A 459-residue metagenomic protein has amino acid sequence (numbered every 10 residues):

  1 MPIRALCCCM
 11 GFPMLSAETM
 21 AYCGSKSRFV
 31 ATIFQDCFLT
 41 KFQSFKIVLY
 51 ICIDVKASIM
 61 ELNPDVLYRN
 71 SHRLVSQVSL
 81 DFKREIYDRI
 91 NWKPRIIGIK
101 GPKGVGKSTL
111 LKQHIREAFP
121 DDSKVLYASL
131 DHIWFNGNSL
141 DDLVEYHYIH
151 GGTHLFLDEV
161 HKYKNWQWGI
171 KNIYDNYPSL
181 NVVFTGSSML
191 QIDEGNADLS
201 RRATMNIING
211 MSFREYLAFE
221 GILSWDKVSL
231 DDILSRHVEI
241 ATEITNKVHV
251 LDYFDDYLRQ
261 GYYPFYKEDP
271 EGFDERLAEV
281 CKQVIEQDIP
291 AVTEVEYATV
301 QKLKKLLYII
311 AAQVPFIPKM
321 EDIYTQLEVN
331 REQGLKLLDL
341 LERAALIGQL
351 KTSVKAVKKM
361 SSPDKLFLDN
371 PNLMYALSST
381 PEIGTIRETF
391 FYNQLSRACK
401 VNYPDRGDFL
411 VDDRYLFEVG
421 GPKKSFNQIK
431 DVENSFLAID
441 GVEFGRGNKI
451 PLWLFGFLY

Functional and structural regions predicted by a protein language model:
T40, F45-Q77, E117, L130 (+2 more regions): A cross-kingdom feature that marks ATP-driven nucleic-acid transaction machinery
E61-L62, N70-S71, S187, D193-Q301 (+1 more regions): Interdomain motor-coupling "hinge/lid" segment immediately C-terminal to the ATP-binding subdomain of NTP-driven enzymes
V75-N91: Pre-Walker A adenine-sensing motif
I99: Hydrophobic anchor at the beta1->P-loop junction of P-loop NTPases
K107-S108: Conserved lysine of the Walker
S123-G151: Short glycine-rich substrate-engagement loop in P-loop NTPases that contacts/grips substrate
N181-S187: Structural recognition of the conserved hydrophobic beta-strand(s) that form the central parallel beta-sheet of P-loop
K267-D405: Accessory nucleic acid-recognition modules appended to NTPase machines
